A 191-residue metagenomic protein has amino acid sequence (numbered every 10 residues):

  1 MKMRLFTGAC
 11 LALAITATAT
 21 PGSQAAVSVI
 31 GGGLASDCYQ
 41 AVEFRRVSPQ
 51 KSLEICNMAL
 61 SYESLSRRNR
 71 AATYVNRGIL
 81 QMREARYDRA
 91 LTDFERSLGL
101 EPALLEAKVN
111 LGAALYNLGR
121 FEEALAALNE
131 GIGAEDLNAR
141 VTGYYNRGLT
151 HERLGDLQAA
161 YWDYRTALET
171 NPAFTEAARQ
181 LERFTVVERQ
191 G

Functional and structural regions predicted by a protein language model:
G22-S64: N-terminal leader/linker segments that initiate helical-solenoid repeat arrays
M58-S61, L65, E95-G99, I132-G133 (+1 more regions): Conserved structural position within tetratricopeptide repeats
R70, L104, N138-R140, F174: Residue-level recognition of tetratricopeptide repeat
R83, N117-L118, R153, Q180-E188: Register position in tetratricopeptide repeats
